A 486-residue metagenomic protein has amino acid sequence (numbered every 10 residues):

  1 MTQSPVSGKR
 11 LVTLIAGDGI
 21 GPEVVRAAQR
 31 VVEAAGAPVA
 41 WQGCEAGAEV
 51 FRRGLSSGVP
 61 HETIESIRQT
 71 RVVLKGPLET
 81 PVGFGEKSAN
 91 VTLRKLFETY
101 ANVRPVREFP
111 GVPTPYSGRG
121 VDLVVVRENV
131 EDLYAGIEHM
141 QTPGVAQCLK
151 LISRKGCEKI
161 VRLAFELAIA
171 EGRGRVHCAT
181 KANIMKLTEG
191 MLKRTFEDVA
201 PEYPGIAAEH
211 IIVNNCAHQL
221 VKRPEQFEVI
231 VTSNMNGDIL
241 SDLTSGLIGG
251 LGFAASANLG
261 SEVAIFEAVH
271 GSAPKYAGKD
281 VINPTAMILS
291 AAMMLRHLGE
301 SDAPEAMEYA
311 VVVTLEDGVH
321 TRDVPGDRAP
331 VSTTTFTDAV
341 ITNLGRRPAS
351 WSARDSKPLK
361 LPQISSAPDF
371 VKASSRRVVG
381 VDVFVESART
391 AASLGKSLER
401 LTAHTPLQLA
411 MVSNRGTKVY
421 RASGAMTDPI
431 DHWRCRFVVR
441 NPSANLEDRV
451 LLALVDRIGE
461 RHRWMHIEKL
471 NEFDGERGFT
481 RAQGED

Functional and structural regions predicted by a protein language model:
V12-G36, T142-N214: Glycine-rich phosphate/diphosphate-binding loop of Rossmann-like nucleotide-binding domains
D18-G21, R71, V126, A164 (+4 more regions): Buried hydrophobic positions in well-ordered alpha/beta secondary-structure cores of metabolic enzymes
P38-I64, H218-L220: N-terminal beta-loop-helix "entrance" segment that forms/cooperates in small-molecule cofactor or anionic ligand
V39-G43, E171-T180, Y203-I211, E300-A310 (+4 more regions): Flexible, glycine/charged-enriched surface loops at secondary-structure junctions
E45-F51, M191-I230, D238: Active-site rim loops that border cofactor/substrate pockets in soluble metabolic enzymes
R52, V221-A306, V313-D317: Glycine-rich phosphate/nucleotide-binding loop
R52-C148, M235-I239: N-terminal glycine-rich phosphate/adenylate-binding segment common to multiple enzyme folds
G345, A349-D486: C-terminal non-catalytic interaction/assembly regions of soluble proteins
